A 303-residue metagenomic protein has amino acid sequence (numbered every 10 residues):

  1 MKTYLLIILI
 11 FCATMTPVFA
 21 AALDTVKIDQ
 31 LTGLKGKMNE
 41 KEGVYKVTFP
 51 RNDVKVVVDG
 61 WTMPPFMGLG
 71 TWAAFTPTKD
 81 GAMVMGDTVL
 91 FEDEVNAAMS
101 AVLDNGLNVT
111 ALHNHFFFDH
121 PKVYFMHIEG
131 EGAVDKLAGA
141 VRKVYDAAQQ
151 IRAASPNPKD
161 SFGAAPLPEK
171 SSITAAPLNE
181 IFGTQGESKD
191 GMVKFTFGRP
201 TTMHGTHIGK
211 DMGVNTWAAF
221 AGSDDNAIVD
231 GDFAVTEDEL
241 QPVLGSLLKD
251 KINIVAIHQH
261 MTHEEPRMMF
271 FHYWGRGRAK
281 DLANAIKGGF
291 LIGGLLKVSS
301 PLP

Functional and structural regions predicted by a protein language model:
M1: Nucleic-acid-processing active sites and adjacent nucleic-acid-binding tracks, predominantly divalent metal-dependent
Y4-T14: Sec-dependent N-terminal signal peptides
T16-A20: Sec/Tat signal peptide C-region and signal peptidase I cleavage site
A21-K122, E129-M268, W274-P303: Long, contiguous binding/interaction regions
